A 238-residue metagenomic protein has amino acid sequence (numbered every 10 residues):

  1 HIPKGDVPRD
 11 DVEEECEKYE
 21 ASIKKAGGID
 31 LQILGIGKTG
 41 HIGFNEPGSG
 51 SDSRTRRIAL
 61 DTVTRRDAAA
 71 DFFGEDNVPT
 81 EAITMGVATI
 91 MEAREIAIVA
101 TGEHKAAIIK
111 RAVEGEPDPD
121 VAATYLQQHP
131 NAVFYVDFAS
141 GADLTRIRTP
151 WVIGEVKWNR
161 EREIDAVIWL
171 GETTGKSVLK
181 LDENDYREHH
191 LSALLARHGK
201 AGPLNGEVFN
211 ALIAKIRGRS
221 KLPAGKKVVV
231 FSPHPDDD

Functional and structural regions predicted by a protein language model:
H1, G5-D165: Conserved phosphate- and dinucleotide-binding cores of soluble alpha/beta proteins, encompassing both enzyme active
V167-D238: Active-site rim/loop-helix segments in enzyme catalytic domains that contact anionic ligands
